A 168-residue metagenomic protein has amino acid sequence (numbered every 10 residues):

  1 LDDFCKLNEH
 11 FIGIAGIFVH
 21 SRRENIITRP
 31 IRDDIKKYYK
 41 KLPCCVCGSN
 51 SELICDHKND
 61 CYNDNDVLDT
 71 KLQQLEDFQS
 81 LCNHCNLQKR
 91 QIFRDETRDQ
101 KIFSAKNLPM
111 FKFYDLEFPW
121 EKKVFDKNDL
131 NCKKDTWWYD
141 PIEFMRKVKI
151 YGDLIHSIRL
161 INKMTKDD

Functional and structural regions predicted by a protein language model:
L1-I31, S49, F118-D167: A boundary/linker detector
H20-K36, D60-V67: Short Cys/His-rich Zn2+-coordinating modules
I26-I54, C82-H84: Short cysteine-rich loop/turn motifs with clustered Cys
Y38-Y39, N59-Y62, Y114, Y139 (+1 more regions): Sequence-level detector for tyrosine residue identity
C45-F78, F93-D95: Histidine-centered nuclease catalytic patch
T70-N86, M110-N131: Short Fe-S-cluster ligation motifs
D77-K106: Short Cys/His-centered divalent metal-binding micro-motifs
K101-D115, I155-I158: A short, terminal or domain-edge coil/loop segment
